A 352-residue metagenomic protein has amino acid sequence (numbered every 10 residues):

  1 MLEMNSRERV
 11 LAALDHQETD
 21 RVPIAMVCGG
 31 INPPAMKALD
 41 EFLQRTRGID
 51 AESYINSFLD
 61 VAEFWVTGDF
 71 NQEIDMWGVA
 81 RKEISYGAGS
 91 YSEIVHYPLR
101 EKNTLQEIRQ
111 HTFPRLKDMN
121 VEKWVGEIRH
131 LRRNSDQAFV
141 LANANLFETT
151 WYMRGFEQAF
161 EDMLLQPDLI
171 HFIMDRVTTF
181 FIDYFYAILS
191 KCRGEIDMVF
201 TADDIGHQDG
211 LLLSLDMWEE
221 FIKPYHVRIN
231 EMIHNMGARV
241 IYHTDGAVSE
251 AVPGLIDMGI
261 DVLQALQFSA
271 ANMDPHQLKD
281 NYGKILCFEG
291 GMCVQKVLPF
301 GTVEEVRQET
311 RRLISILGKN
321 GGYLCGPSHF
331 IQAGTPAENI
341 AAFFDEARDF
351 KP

Functional and structural regions predicted by a protein language model:
M1-E41, I74, E83, Q110-P352: Active-site loop segments of alpha/beta catalytic cores
I31-Q72: Segments that shape or occlude catalytic/ligand-binding pockets
G68-P114, N134-Q137: A contiguous, low-structure linker/loop signature
